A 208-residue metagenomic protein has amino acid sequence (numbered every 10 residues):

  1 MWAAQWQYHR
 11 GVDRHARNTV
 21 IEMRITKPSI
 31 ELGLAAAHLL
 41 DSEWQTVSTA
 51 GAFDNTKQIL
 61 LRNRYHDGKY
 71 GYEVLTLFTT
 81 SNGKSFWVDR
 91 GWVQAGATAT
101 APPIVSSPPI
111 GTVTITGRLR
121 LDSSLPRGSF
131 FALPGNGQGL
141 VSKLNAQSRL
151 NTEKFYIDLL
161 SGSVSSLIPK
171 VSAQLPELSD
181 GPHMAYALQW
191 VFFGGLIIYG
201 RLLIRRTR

Functional and structural regions predicted by a protein language model:
M1-R208: Surface-exposed, charge/polar-rich loops and edge strands
